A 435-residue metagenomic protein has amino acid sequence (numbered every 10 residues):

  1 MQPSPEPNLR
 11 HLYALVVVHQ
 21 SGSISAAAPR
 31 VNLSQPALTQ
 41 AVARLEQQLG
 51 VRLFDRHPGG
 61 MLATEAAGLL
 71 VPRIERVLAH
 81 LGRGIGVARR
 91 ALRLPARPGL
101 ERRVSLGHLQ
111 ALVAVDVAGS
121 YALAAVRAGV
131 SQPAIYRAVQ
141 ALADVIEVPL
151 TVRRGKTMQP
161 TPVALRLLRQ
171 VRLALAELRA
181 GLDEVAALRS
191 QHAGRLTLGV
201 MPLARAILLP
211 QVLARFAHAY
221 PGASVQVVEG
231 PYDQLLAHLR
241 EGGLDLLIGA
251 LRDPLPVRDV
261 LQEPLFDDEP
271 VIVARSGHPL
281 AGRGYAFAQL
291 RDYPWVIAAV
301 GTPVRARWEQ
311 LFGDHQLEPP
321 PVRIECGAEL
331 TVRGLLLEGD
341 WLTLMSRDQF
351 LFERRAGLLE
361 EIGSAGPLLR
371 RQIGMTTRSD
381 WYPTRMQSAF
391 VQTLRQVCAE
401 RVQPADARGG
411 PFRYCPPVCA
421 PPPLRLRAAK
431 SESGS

Functional and structural regions predicted by a protein language model:
V18-N32, V115-R127: Short helix-boundary/capping micro-motifs
E46-A63, A143-P160: A short LG(V/I)-centered, amphipathic sequence patch enriched for acidic residue(s) preceding the LG motif
A88-H108, A187-R205, Y220-A223: Interdomain hinge and pocket-entrance segments immediately C-terminal to HTH DNA-binding domains
R103, D233-P270, A274, E360-I362: Short beta-strand-centered segments that line the small-molecule binding cleft or hinge of alpha/beta clamshell
A118, L123-P133, R137-Q140, G194-R252: Central regulatory/effector-binding core of bacterial HTH transcription factors
P231, L235, R240-L244, A250 (+3 more regions): Hydrophobic hinge/microswitch elements
D259-W295: Flexible hinge/capping segments at coil-to-helix
A281, P294-H315, P383-V391, E400-C415: Secondary-structure junction motif
